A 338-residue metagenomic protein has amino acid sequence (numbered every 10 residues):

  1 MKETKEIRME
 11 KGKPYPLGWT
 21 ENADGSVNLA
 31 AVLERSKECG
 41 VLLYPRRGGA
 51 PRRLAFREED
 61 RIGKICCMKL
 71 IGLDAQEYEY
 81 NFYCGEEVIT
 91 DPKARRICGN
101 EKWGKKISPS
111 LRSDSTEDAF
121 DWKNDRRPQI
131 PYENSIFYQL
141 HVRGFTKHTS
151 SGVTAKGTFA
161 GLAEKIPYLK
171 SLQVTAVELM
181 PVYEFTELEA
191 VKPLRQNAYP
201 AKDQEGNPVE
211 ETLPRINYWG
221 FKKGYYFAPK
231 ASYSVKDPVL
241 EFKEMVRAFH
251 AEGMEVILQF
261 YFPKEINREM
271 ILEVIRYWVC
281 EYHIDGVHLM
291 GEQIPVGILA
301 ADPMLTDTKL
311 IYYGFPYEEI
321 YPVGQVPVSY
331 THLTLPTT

Functional and structural regions predicted by a protein language model:
M1-D24, P51-R53, D60-H141, F145-G157: The feature marks proteins involved in alpha-glucan
G25-L29: Structural beta-strand segments of beta-rich domains
A31, L140, L179, W278: Conserved, mostly hydrophobic/aromatic
L33-E38: Short proline/glycine-enriched turn/loop motifs at strand-loop junctions of beta-rich domains
K165-P181: Catalytic domains of carbohydrate-active enzymes, especially glycoside hydrolases
A190-A251, K264-E281: Aromatic- and acidic-residue-enriched carbohydrate-binding clefts of CAZyme catalytic domains
A251-E252, Y261-E319: Active-site neighborhood of glycoside hydrolase catalytic domains
T331-T337: Conserved small/polar residues in nucleotide/adenosyl-binding loops
